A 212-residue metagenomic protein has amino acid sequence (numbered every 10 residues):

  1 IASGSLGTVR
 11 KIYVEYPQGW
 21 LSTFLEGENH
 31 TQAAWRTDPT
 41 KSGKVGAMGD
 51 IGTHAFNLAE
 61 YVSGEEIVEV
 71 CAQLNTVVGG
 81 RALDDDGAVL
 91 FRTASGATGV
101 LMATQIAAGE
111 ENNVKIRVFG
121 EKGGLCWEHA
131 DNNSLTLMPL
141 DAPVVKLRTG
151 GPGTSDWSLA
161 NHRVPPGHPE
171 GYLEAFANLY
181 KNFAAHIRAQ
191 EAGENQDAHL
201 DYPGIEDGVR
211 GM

Functional and structural regions predicted by a protein language model:
I1-R81, L135: Predominantly a Rossmann-like dinucleotide-binding segment in NAD(P)-dependent oxidoreductases
E15-P17, D38, Q73, T104 (+3 more regions): Generic beta-structure capping elements
H30-A34, Q196-D207: Glycine-rich, flexible loop segments associated with nucleotide phosphate handling
H54, A175-L179, D207: Charged catalytic carboxylate motif
H54, G64-V70, N75-G123, A130-N133: Glycine-rich, aromatic-lined ligand/substrate-binding cores of catalytic and carbohydrate-binding domains
Y61, A88, T93, R117 (+1 more regions): C-terminal glycine/acidic-rich active-site capping loop/insertion
G208-M212: C-terminal hydrophobic helical "lid"/dimerization subdomain of Rossmann-like NAD(P)H-dependent oxidoreductases
